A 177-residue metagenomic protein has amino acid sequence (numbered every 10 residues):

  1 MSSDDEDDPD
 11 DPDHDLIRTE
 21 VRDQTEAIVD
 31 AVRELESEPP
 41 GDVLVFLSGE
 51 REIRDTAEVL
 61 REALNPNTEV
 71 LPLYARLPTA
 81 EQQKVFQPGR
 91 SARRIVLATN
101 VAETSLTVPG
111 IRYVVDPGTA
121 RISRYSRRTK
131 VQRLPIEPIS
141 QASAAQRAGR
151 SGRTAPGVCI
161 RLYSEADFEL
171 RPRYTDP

Functional and structural regions predicted by a protein language model:
M1-P177: P-loop NTPase motor module signature
